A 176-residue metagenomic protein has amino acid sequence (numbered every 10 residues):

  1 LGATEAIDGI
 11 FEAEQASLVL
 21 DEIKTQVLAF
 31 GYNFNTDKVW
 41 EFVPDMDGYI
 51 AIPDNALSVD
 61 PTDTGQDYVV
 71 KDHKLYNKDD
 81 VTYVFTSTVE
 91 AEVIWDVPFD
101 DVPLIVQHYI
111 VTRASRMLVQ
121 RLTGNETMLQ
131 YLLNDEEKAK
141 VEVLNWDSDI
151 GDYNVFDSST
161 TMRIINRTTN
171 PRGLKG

Functional and structural regions predicted by a protein language model:
L1-G176: Glycine-enriched, solvent-exposed interface loops adjoining structured elements
